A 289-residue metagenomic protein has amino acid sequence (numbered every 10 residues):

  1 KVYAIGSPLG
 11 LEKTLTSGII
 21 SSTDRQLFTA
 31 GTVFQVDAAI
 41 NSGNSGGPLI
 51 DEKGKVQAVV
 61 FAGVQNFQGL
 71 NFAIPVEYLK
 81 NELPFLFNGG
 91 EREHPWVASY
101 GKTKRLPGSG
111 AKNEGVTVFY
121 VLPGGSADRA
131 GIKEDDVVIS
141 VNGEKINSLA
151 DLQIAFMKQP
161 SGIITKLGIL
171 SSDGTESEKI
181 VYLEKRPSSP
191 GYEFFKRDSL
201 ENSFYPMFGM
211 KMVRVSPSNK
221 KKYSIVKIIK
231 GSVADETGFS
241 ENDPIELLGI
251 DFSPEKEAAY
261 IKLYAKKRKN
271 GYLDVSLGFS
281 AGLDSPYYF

Functional and structural regions predicted by a protein language model:
K1-Y3: Short coil-to-beta transition motif at edge beta-strands of beta-rich domains
I5-I19, Q26-G46, D51-L83, L149: Active-site loop architecture of trypsin-fold serine endopeptidases
N81-F289: C-terminal recognition in membrane/secretory proteostasis and scaffolding
